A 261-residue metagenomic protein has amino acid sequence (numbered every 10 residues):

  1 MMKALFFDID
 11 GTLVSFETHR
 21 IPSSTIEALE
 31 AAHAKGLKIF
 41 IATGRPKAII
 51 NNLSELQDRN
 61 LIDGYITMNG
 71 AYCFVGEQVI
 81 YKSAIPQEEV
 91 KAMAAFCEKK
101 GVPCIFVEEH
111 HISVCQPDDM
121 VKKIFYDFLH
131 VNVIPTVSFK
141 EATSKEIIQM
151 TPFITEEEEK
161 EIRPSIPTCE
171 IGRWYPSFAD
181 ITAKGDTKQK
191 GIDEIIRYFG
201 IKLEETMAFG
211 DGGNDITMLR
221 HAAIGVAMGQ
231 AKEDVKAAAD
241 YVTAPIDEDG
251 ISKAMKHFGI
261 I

Functional and structural regions predicted by a protein language model:
M1-F7, E30, A34, I201: Non-catalytic pre-domain segments flanking phosphatase-related domains
M2-A4, P22, I181-I261: Mg2+-dependent phosphoryl-transfer enzymes with acidic/Ser/Thr/Gly-rich catalytic loops
K3-T18: Asp-based phosphoryl-transfer active-site loop
S23-M120: Active-site phosphate-binding/coordination module
G36-F40, L61-I62, E146-M150, E204-T206 (+1 more regions): Short active-site oxyanion
Q57-N60, Y81-A84, V121-F125, K190 (+2 more regions): Short, hinge-like loop/turn segments at secondary-structure boundaries
N60-L61, N69, S165-T168, H221-A222 (+1 more regions): Short, structured coil segments at secondary-structure junctions
F96, K100-F209, G213-M218, Q230: Conserved acidic, metal-coordinating active-site core of Asp-based, Mg2+-dependent phosphoryl-transfer enzymes
